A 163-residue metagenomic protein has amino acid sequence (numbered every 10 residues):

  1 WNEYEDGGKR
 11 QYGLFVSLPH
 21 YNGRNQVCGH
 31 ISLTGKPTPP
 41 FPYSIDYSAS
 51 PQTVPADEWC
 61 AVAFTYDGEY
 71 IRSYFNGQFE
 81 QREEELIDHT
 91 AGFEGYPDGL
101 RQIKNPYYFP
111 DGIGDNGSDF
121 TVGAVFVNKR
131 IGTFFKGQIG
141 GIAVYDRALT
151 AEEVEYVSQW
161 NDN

Functional and structural regions predicted by a protein language model:
W1-N163: Extracellular glycan-associated modules
